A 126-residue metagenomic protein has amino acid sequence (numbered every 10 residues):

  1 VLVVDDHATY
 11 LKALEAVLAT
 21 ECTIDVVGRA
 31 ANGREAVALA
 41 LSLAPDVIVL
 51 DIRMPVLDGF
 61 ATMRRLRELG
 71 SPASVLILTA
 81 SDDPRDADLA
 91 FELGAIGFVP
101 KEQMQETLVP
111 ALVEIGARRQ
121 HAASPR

Functional and structural regions predicted by a protein language model:
V1-Y10, L14-L18: Conserved acidic segment of CheY-like receiver
T23-A31, L39: Short hydrophobic/Thr-rich beta-strand motif most characteristic of the beta2 strand and flanking loop of CheY-like
N32-E35, L57-A61: Acidic catalytic/metal-coordinating carboxylates
A38, F60-S71: Short amphipathic alpha-helix used as the core "switch/output" element in two-component signaling
L43-V49: Active-site beta3 strand of CheY-like receiver
M54: Receiver (REC) domain active-site loop signature in two-component systems and cognate sites in sensor histidine kinases
A61, D82-V99, Q103-E106, P110: Alpha4 helix (beta4-alpha4-beta5 surface) of REC/receiver domains from two-component response regulators
